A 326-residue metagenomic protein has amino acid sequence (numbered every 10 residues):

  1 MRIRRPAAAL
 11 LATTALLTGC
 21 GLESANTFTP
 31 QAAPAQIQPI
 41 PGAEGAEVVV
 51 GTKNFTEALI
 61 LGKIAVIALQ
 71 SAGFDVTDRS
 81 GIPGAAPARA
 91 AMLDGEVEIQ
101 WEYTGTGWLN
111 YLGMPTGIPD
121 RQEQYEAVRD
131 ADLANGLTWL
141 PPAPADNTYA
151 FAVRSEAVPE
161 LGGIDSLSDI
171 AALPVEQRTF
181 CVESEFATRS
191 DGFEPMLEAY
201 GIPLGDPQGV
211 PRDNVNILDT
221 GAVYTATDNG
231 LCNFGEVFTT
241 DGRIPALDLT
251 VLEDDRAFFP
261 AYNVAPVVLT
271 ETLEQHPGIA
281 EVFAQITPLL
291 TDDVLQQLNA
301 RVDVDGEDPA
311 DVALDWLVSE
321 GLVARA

Functional and structural regions predicted by a protein language model:
A15-G19: C-terminal motif of bacterial Sec signal peptides marking the signal peptidase cleavage site
G21-S24: Bacterial signal peptide processing site
N26-V49, Q70, S168-T179, L322-A326: Immediate post-signal peptide segment of exported/extracytoplasmic ligand-binding proteins
E44-E57, D75-S80, E176-C181: Short, well-ordered beta-strand elements
Y111-L140, P203, L231-F234, R243-R256: Ligand-binding "clamshell"
R121-F180, P288-D292: A conserved helix-loop-strand patch within extracytoplasmic ligand-binding domains of the periplasmic binding
Y149-P159, Y262-H276: A bilobed periplasmic-binding-protein/Venus flytrap-type ligand-binding module shared by bacterial periplasmic
V175-D254: Ligand-binding pocket segment of bilobal, Venus flytrap-like solute-binding proteins
